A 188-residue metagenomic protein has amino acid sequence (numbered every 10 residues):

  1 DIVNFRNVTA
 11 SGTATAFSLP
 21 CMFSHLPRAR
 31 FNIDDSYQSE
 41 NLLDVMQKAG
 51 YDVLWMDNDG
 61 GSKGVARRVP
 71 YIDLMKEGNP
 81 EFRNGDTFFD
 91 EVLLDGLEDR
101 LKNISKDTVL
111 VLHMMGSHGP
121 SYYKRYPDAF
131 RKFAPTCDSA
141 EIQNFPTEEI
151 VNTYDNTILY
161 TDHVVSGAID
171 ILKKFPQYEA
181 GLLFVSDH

Functional and structural regions predicted by a protein language model:
D1-D138: Active-site-proximal alpha/beta segments of enzymes that process anionic O-linked groups
A14, I104, N152-T153, Q177: A generic fold-level signal
F130, T147-V164: Active-site-proximal segments of metal-dependent phosphoesterases and phosphodiesterases across multiple
T136-N152: Short, flexible loop segments at boundaries between secondary-structure elements
T157-H188: Metal-dependent active-site segment of extracytoplasmic phospho-/sulfohydrolases and closely related
